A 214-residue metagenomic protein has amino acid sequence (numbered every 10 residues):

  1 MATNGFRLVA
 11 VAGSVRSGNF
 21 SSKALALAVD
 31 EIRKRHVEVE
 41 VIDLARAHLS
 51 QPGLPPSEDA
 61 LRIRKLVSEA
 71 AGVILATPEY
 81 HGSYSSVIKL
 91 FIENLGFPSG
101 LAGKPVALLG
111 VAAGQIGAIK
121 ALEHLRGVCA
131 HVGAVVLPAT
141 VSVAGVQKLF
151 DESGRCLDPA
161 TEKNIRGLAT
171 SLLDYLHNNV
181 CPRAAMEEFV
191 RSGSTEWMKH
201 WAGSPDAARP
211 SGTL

Functional and structural regions predicted by a protein language model:
M1-F97, A160-L173, V180-L214: N-terminal beta1-alpha1-beta2 submodule of the flavodoxin-like/Rossmannoid cofactor-binding fold
N4, R35, A102, L137-A139: Residue-level signal for beta-strand positions within conserved beta-sheet cores that form or flank
G5-R7, L101-G103, D151-L157: Glycine-rich NAD(P)-binding loop of Rossmann-like domains
G13, G96, V106, G110-V111 (+1 more regions): A broad detector of the eukaryotic-type serine/threonine protein kinase catalytic domain
D30, P105-G145, C156-K163: Short, glycine-/small-residue-rich phosphate/pyrophosphate-handling segment
V39-S50, F97-S99, V132-E152, N179: Mobile beta-alpha loop/short-helix "lid" or hinge segments that flank ligand
K120, R126, G154-R155, A169-T170 (+2 more regions): Short, charged/polar low-complexity linear motifs in solvent-exposed/disordered segments
